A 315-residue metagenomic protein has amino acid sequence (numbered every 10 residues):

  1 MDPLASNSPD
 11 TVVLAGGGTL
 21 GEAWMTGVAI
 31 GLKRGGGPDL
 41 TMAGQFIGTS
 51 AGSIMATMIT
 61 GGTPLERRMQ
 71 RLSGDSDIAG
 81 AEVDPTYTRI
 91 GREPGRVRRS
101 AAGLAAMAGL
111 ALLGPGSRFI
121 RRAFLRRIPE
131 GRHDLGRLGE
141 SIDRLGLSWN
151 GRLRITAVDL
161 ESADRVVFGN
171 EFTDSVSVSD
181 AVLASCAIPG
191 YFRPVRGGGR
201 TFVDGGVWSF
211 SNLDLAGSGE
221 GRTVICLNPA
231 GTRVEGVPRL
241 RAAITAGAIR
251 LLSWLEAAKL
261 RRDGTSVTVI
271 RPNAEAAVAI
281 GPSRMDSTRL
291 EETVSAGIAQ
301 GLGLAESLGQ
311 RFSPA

Functional and structural regions predicted by a protein language model:
M1-T49, I54-A315: Patatin-like phospholipase
